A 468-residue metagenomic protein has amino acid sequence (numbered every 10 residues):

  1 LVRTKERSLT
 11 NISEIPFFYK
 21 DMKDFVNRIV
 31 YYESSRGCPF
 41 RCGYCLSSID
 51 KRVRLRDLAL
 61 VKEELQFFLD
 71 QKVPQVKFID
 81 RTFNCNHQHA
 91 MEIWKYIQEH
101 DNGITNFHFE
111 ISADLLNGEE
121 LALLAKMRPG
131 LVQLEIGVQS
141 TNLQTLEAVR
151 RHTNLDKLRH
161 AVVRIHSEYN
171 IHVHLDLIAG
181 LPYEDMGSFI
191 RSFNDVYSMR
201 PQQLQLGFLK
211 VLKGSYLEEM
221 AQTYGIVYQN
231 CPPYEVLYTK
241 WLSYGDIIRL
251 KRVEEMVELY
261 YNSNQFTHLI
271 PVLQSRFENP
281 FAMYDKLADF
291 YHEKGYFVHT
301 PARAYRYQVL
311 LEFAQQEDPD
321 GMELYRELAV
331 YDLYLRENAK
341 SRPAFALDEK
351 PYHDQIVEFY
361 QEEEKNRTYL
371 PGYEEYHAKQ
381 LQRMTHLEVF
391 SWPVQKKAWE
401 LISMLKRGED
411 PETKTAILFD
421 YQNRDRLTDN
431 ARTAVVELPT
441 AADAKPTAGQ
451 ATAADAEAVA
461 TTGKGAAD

Functional and structural regions predicted by a protein language model:
L1, S8-N11, P39, F83-N84 (+4 more regions): Short, solvent-exposed loop/turn segments at secondary-structure junctions
L1-S34, T415, L427-E437: N-terminal [4Fe-4S]-dependent radical SAM core
T4-R7, V53, T82, R150 (+2 more regions): Pocket-edge positions in alpha/beta enzyme catalytic cores
T10, G245-R252, A282, Y305: Generic recognition of short, well-ordered alpha-helical interface segments
P16-S167: Radical SAM [4Fe-4S] cluster-binding motif and immediate context
K62, L69-I79, I104-E110, R128-S140 (+2 more regions): Conserved C-terminal portion of the radical SAM core fold that forms the substrate/S-adenosylmethionine-binding
Q88, Y96, T223, Q274-M283: Charge-rich, acidic-biased intrinsically disordered regions
E255-D468: Radical SAM enzyme core and accessory elements
